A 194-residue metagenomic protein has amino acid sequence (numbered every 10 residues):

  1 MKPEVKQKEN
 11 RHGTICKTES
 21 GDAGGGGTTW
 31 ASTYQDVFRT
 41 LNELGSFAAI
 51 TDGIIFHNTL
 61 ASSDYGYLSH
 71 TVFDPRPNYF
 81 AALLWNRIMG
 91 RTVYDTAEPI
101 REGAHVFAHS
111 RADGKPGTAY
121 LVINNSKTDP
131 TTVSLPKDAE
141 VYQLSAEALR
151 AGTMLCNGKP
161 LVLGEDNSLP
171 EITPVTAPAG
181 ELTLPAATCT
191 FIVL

Functional and structural regions predicted by a protein language model:
M1-G25: Glycoside hydrolase catalytic-domain groove-lining segments
R11, A49-T51, G114-G117, P185-A187: Short, well-ordered loop/turn elements at secondary-structure boundaries
G13-T14, G53, A139: A structural micro-motif
K17-A108, P116: Aromatic/acidic polysaccharide-binding cleft in carbohydrate-active enzymes
N86, V93-E98, T132, S168-L169 (+1 more regions): C-terminal non-catalytic regions of proteins with extracellular/luminal or membrane-system context
R101-K137, V141-A148, A187-F191: Carbohydrate-binding surface patches
L135-L184: Acidic, Ser/Thr/Pro-rich beta/coil linker or hinge segments at domain junctions
